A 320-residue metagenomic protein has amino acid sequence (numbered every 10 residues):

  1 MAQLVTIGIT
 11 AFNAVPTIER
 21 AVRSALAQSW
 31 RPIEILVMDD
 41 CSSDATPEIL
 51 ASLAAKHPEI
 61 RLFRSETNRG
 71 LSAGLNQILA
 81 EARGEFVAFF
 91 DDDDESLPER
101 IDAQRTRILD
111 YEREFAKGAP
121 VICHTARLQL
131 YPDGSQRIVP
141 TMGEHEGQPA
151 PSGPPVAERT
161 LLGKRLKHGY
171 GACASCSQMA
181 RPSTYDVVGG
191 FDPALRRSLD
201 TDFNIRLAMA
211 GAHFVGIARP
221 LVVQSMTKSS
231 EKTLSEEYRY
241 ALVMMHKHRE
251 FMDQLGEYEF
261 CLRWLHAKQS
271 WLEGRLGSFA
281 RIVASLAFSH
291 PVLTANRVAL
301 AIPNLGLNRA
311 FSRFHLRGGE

Functional and structural regions predicted by a protein language model:
M1-E237: Nucleotide-sugar donor-binding/catalytic module of glycosyltransferases that assemble extracellular/cell-envelope
S43-D44, H57, K247-G256, N304-L307: Short, structured coil/loop segments at alpha-helix boundaries
F63, M245-R249, H290, A301-N304: Residue-level recognition of alpha-helix termini/interfacial anchor residues
C123, Y258-F260, R297-L300: Short, flexible loop/turn segments with low-complexity composition
A212, R219-C261, L276-S289: Catalytic core of nucleotide-sugar-dependent glycosyltransferases
W264-S270: Conserved small-residue packing positions in alpha-helical repeats and bundles
R275-E320: Membrane-interface aromatic/basic loop that binds lipid-linked glycans or pyrophosphate carriers, typified by
